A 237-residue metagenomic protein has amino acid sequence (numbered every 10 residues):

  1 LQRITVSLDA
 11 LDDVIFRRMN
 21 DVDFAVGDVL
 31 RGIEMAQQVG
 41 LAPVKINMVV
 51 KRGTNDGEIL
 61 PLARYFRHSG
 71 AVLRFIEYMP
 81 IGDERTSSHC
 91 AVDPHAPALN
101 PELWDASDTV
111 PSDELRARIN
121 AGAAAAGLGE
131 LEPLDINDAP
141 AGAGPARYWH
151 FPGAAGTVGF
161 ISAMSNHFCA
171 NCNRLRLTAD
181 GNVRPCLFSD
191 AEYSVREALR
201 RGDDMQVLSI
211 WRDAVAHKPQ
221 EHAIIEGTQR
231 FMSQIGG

Functional and structural regions predicted by a protein language model:
L1-F66, V72-I76: Radical SAM/AdoMet-radical enzyme domain recognition
R64, H68, Y78-G237: Auxiliary Fe-S-binding modules of radical SAM enzymes
